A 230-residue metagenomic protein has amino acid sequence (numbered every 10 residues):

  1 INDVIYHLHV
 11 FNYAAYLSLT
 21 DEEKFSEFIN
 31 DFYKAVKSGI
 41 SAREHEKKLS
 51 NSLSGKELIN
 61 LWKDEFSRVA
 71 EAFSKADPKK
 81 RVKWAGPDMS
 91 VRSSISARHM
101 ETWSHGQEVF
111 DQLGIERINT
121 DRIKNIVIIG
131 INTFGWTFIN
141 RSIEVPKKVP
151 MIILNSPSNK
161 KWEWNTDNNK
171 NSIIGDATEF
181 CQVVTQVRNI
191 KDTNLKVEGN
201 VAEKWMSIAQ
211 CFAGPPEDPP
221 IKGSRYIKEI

Functional and structural regions predicted by a protein language model:
I1-A35, W84-N140, F180: Short, contiguous alpha-helical
Y13-S74, R122-I123: Short, helix-capping/interhelical loops that line the mouth of catalytic, cofactor-, or ligand-binding pockets
K37-L53, N132-K148, A209-I227: Charged/polar, low-hydrophobicity segments characteristic of intrinsically disordered regions and flexible loops
L58-E65, S94, R98, I126 (+1 more regions): Amphipathic alpha-helix face/heptad-repeat signature
F66-I95: Acidic interhelical loop/turn segments
S142-Q186: Glycine/small-residue-rich hydrophobic helix-like segments
N169-I230: C-terminal interaction segments
